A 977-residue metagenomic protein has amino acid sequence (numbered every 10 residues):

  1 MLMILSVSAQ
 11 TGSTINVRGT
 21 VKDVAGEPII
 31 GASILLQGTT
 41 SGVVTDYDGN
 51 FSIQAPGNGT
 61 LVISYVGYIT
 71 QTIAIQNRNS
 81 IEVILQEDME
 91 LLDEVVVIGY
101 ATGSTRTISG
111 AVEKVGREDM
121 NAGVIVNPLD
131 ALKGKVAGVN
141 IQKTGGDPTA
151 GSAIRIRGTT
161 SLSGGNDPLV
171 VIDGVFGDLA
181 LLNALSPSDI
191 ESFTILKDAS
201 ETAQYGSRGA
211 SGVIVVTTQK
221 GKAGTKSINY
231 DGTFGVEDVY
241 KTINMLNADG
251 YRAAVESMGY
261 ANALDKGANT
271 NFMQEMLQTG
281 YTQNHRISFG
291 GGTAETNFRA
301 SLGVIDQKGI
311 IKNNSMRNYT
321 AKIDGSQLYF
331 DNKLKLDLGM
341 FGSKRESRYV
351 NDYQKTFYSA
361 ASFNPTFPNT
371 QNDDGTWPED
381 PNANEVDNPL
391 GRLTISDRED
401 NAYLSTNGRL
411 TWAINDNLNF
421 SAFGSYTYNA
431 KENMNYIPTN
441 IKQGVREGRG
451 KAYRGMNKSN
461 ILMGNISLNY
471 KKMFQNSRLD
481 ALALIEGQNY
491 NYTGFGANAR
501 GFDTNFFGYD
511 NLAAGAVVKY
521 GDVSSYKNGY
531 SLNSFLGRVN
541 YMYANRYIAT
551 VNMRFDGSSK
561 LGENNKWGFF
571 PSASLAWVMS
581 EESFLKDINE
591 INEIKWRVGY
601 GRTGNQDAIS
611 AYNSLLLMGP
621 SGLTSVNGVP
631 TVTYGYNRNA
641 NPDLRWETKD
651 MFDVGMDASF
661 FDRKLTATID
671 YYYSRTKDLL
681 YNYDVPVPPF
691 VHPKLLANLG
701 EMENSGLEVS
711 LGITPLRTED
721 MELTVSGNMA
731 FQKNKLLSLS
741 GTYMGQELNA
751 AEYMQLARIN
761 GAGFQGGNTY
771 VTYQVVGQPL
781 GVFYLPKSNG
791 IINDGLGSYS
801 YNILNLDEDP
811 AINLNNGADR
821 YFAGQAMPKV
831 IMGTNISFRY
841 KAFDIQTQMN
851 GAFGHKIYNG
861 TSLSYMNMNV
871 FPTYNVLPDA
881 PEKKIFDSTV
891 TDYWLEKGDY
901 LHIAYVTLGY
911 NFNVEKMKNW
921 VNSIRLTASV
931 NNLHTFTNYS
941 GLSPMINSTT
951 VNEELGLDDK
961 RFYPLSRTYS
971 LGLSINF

Functional and structural regions predicted by a protein language model:
M1-I323, L328-Y329, L334-S343, Y403-S405 (+7 more regions): Short, small/polar-rich motifs associated with maturation and membrane association, primarily at protein termini
T60, T107, N140, T225-N229 (+21 more regions): Membrane-spanning beta-strand positions in outer-membrane beta-barrel proteins
I190, A321-I323, A422, G464 (+8 more regions): Extended, hydrophobic alpha-helical segments in both membrane/secreted and soluble proteins
T218, N247, I287-G291, I323-Q327 (+12 more regions): Residues on the lipid-exposed face of transmembrane beta-strands in outer-membrane beta-barrel proteins
K222-N269, I310-K312, T320, D324-S405 (+8 more regions): Surface-exposed loop/interface segments of Gram-negative outer-membrane beta-barrel transport/assembly proteins
G232, L302-K308, A549-S558, Y600 (+1 more regions): Transmembrane beta-strand segments that form the barrel wall of outer-membrane beta-barrel proteins
M316-L328, K566-A576, S923-T935: Short secondary-structure subsegments characteristic of cysteine-rich extracellular domains
K829-G854, D892-N913: C-terminal substrate/ligand-recognition segments
